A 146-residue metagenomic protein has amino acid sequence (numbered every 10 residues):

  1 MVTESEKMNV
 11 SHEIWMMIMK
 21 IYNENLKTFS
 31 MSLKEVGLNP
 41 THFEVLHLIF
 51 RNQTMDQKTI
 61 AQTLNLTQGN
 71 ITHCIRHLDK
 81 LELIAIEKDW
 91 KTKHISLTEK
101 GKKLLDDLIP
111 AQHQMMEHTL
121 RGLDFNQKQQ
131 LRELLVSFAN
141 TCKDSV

Functional and structural regions predicted by a protein language model:
M1-M8, R121, F125-V146: C-terminal regulatory/oligomerization modules of transcriptional regulators
M1-V36: N-terminal leader segment of winged-helix/HTH proteins
M17, E24, T28, E44-H47 (+2 more regions): Pre-recognition alpha-helix immediately N-terminal to the DNA-recognition helix within helix-turn-helix or winged-helix
L26, R76-V136: Charged, amphipathic alpha-helical coiled-coil/dimerization segments
L48, T63: Residues within the alpha-helical elements of helix-turn-helix
Q53-T54, N65, D124: Central "turn" residue of the DNA-binding helix-turn-helix
Q57: Helix-turn-helix DNA-binding elements, focusing on the entry/boundary residues of the two helices that contact DNA
T67-N70: Helix-turn-helix DNA-binding motif, specifically the short coil turn and the N-cap/start of the second
